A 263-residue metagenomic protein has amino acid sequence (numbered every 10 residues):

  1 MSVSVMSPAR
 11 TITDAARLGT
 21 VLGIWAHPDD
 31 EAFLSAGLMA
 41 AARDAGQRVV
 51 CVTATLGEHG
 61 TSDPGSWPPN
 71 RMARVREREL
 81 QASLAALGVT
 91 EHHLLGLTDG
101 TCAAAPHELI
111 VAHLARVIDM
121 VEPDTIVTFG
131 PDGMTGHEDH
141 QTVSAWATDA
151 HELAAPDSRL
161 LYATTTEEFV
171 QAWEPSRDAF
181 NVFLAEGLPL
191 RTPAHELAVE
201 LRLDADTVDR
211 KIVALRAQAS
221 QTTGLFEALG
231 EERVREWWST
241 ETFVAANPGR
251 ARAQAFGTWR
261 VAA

Functional and structural regions predicted by a protein language model:
M1-E122, D149, N247: Active-site rim/loop-helix segments in enzyme catalytic domains that contact anionic ligands
S2-L22, G100, A104-A263: Metal-dependent de-N-acetylase/amidase catalytic core
